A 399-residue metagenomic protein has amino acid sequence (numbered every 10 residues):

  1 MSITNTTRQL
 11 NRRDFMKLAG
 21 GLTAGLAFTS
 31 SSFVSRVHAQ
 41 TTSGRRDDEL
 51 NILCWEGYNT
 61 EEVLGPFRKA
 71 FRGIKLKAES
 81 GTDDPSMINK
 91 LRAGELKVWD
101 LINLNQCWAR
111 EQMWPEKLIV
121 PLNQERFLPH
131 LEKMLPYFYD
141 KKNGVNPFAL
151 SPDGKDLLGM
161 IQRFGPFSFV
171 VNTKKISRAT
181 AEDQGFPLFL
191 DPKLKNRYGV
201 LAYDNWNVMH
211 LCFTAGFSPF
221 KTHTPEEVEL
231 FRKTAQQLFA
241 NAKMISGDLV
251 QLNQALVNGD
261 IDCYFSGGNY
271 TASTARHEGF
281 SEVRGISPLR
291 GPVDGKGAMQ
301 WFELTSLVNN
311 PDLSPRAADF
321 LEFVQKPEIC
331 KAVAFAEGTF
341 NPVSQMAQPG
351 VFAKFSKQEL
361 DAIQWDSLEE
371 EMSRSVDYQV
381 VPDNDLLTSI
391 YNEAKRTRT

Functional and structural regions predicted by a protein language model:
M1-D14, S35-H38: N-terminal secretory signal peptides
L10-T29: N-terminal export leaders
A39-Q112: Early extracytoplasmic/lumenal segment of secretory-pathway proteins
K97-I102, V120-V170, R197: A structural signal for short loop-to-beta-strand junctions that line the ligand-binding cleft of periplasmic/secreted
M113-L122, G154-D156, T274-R290: Ligand-binding "clamshell"
G199-Y203, N207-L211, P219-S287: Ligand-binding pocket segment of bilobal, Venus flytrap-like solute-binding proteins
E303-E371: Mature extracytoplasmic/periplasmic domains
W365-T399: Conserved C-terminal helix/tail region of periplasmic/extracytoplasmic solute-binding proteins
